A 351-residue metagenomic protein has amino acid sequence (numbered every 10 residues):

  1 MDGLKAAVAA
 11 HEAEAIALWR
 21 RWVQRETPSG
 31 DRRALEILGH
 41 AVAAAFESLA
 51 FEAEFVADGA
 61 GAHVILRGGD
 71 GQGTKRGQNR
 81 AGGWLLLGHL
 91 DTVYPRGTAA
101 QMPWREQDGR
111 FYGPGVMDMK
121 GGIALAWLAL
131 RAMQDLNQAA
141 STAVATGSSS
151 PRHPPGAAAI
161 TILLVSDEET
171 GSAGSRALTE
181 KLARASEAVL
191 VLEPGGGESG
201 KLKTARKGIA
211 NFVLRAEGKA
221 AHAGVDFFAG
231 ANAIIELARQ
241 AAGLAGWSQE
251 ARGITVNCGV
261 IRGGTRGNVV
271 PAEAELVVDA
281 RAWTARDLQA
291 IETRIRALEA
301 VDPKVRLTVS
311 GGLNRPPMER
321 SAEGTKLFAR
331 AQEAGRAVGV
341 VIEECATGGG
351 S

Functional and structural regions predicted by a protein language model:
M1-G3, A10, T27-P28, F55-A57 (+4 more regions): Metal-dependent amide/peptide-bond hydrolase catalytic core, centered on the "pita-bread" metallohydrolase fold
M1-P114: Acidic/His- and Gly-rich active-site-bordering loop/insert found across diverse amide/peptide-bond hydrolases
R20, A43, A124-R131, R176-T179 (+2 more regions): Predominant activation on well-ordered alpha-helical scaffold segments within soluble catalytic domains
G83-L85, F111, E187-V191, V213: Short glycine-aspartate micro-motif
D91-Q107, L190, A205-R215, E333: Acidic-glycine-rich active-site phosphate/pyrophosphate-binding loop
Q107-D118, V341-C345: Short pre-catalytic strand/loop immediately N-terminal to key active-site residues, enriched for Gly-Thr
F111-A124, A231-I234: Short, conserved micro-motifs enriched in small and acidic residues
M119-V144, S149-A205: Acidic/histidine-rich catalytic neighborhood of metal-dependent amide-processing enzymes
